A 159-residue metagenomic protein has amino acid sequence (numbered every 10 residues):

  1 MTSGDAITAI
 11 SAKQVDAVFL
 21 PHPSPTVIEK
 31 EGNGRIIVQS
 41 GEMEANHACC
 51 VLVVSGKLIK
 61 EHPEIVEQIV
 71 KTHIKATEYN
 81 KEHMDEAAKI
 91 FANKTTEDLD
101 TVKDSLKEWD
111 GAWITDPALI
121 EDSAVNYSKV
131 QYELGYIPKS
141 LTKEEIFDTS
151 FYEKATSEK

Functional and structural regions predicted by a protein language model:
G4-N93: Pocket-lining segment of extracytoplasmic ligand-binding domains
I28, A45-H47, W109-D110, D148-F151: Short secondary-structure boundary/hinge segments and terminal tails
V38-Q39, V102, L141-T142: Residue-level detector of family-conserved "landmark" positions at structurally sensitive sites
K60-P138: Secondary-structure end/capping motifs
K129-K159: Conserved C-terminal helix/tail region of periplasmic/extracytoplasmic solute-binding proteins
